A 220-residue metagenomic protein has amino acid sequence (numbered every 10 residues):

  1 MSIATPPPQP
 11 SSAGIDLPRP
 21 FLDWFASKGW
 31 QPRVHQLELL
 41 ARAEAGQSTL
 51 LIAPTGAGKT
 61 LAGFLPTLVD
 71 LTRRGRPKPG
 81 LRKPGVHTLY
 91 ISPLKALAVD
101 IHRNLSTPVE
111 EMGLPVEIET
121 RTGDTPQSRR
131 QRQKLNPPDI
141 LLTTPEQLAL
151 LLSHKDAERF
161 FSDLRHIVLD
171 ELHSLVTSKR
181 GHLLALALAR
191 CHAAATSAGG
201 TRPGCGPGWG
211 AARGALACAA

Functional and structural regions predicted by a protein language model:
M1-A13: Interdomain "pre-motor" coupling segment immediately N-terminal to P-loop NTPase/helicase cores
G14, R19-G200, R213-A220: Conserved P-loop/Walker A NTP-binding site and adjacent catalytic elements of P-loop NTPases
